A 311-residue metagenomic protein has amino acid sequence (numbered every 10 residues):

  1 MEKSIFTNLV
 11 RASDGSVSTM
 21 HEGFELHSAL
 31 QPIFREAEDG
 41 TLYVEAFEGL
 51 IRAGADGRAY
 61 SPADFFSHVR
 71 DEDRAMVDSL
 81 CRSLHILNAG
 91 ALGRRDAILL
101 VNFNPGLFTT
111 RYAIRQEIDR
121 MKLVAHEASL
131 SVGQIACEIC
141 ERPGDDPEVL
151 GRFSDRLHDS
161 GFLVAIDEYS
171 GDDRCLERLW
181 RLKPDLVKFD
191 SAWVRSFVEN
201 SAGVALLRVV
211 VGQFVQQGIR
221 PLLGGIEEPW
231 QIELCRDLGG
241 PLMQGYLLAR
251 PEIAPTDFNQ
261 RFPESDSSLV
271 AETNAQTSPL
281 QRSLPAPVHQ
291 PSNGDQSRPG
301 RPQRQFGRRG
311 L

Functional and structural regions predicted by a protein language model:
M1-P32, E177, L182-L311: EAL-family c-di-GMP phosphodiesterase catalytic domain
M1-P62, D73-G90, G294, R308-L311: Alpha/beta catalytic barrel-like cores
G40-V77, R95-T109, S131-E141, A165 (+4 more regions): Catalytic core of bacterial cyclic-dinucleotide metallophosphodiesterases
S79-V149: Catalytic core of bacterial c-di-GMP phosphodiesterases, primarily the EAL and HD-GYP domains, capturing alpha-helical
R115-M121, G151-R152, S201-R208: Charged helix-capping and loop-helix junction motifs
G151-A165: Mobile, glycine- and charge-enriched loop segments and immediately flanking short secondary-structure elements within
G171-D172: Short, solvent-exposed loop/turn at the beta-strand->alpha-helix junction within individual leucine-rich repeat
